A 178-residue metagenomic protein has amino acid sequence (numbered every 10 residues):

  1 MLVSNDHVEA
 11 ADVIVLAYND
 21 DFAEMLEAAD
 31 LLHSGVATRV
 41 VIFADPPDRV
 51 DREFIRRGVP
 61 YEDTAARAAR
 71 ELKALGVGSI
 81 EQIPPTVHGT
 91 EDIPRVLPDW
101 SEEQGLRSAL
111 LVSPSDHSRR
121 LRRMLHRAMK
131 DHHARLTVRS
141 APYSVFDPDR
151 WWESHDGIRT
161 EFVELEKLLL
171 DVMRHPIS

Functional and structural regions predicted by a protein language model:
M1-W152: A structural signal for short, hydrophobic/glycine-enriched beta-strand patches
E153-S178: A transmembrane-helix-recognition feature enriched in membrane-embedded lipid enzymes and envelope glyco-/phospholipid
